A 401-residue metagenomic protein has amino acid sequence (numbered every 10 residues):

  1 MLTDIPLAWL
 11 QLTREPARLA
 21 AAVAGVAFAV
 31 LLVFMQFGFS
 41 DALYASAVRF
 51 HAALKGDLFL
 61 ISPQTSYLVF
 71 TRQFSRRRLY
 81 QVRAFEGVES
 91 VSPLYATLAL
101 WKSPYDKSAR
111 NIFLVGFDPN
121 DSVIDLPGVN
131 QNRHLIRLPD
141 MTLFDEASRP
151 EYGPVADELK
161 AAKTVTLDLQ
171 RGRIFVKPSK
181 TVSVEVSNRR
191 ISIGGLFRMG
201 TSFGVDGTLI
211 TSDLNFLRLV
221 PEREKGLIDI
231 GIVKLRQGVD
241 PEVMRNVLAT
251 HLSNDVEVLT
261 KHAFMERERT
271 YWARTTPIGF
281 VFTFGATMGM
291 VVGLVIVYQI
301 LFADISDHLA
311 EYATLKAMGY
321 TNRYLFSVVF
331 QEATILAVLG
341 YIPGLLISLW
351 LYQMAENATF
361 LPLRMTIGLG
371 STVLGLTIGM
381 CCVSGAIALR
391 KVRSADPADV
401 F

Functional and structural regions predicted by a protein language model:
M1-V33, L43-Y44, R49, R269 (+1 more regions): N-terminal Sec/SRP start-transfer signal
P16-L43, R274-E311, I335-Y341: Hydrophobic alpha-helical transmembrane segments of multi-pass inner-membrane transport and secretion
L19-V23, L346, I367-G375: Hydrophobic alpha-helical transmembrane segments
V23-A24, L31-F113, Q131-L138, A249-T250 (+1 more regions): Hydrophobic, regular-secondary-structure patches
R77-L196, T201-F203, N215-E222: Short acidic/glycine-enriched loop/turn elements at secondary-structure junctions
G200, P241-V295, A303-H308, L315 (+2 more regions): Peri-transmembrane interface segments
F302, A310-E356, T372, L376-M380: Transmembrane alpha-helical interface segments in multi-pass membrane proteins
L363, G368-F401: C-terminal membrane-exit region of the final transmembrane helix in multipass inner-membrane proteins
